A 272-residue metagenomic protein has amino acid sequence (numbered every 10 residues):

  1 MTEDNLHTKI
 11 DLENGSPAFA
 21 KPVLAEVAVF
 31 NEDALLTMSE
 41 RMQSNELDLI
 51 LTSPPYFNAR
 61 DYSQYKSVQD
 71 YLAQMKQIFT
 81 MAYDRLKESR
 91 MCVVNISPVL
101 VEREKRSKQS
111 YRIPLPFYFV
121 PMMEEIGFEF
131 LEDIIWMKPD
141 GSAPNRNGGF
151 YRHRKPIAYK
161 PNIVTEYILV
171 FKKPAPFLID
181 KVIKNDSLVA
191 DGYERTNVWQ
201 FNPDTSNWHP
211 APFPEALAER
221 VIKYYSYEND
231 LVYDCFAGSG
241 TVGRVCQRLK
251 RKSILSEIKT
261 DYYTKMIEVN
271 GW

Functional and structural regions predicted by a protein language model:
M1-K265, G271: Core catalytic lobe of class I
